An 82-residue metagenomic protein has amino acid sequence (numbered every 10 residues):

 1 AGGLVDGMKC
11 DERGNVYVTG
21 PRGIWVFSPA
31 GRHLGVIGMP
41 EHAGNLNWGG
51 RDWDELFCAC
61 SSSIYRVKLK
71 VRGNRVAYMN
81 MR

Functional and structural regions predicted by a protein language model:
A1-P21, P40-D54, S61: Beta-rich, blade/repeat-based domains predominating in secreted/periplasmic proteins but also intracellular
W25-V26, Y65: WD40 beta-propeller blade core
F27-R32, K70-R72: Short loop/turn segments that connect beta-strands within beta-propeller blades
N45-R82: Blade-level signature of beta-propeller repeat domains, shared across WD40, Kelch, NHL, RCC1 and BNR/Asp-box propellers
